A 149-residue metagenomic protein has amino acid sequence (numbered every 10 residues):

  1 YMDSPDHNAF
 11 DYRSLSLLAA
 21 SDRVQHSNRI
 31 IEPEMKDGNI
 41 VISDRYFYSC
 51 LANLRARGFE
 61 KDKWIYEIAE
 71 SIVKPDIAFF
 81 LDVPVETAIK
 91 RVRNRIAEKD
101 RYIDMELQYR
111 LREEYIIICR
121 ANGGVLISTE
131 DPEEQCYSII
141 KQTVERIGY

Functional and structural regions predicted by a protein language model:
Y1-E70: ATP-dependent small-molecule kinase phosphotransfer cores that center on conserved nucleotide phosphate-binding segments
I42, I77-F79, V125-I127: Hydrophobic/aromatic beta-strand patches that form the interior of the parallel beta-sheet core in alpha/beta enzyme
R45, D82-V83, E130: Short secondary-structure boundary segments
C50-E113: A glycine- and Lys/Arg-enriched "phosphate-lid" helix/loop adjacent to the NTP-binding pocket of small-molecule kinases
E86-Y149: NTP-dependent small-molecule kinase module
